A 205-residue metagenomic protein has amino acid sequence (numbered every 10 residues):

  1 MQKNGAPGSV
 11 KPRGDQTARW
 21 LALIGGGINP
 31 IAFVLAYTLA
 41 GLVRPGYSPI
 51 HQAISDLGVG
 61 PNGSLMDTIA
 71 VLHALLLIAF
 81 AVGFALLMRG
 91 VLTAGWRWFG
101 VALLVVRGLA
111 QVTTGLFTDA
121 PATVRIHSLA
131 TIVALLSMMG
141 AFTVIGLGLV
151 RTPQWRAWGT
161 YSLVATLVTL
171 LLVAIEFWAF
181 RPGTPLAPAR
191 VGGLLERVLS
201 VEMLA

Functional and structural regions predicted by a protein language model:
M1-A18: Short, Lys/Arg-rich, polar N-terminal cytosolic tail immediately upstream of the first transmembrane signal-anchor
R19-G26, L92-V105, Q154-A165: Interfacial segments of alpha-helical transmembrane regions
P30-S48: Alpha-helical transmembrane segments of multi-pass membrane proteins
D56-L75: Interfacial helix-start motif at the membrane-water boundary
V71-W98, A102, T143-P153: Internal transmembrane alpha-helix with an interfacial aromatic "cap," most often the third helix
F99-G115, L167-I175: Small-polar-interrupted transmembrane alpha-helices in polytopic inner-membrane proteins
L109-R151: Membrane-proximal helix-loop-helix units in multi-pass membrane proteins
V150-A205: Terminal transmembrane helical module of multi-pass membrane proteins
